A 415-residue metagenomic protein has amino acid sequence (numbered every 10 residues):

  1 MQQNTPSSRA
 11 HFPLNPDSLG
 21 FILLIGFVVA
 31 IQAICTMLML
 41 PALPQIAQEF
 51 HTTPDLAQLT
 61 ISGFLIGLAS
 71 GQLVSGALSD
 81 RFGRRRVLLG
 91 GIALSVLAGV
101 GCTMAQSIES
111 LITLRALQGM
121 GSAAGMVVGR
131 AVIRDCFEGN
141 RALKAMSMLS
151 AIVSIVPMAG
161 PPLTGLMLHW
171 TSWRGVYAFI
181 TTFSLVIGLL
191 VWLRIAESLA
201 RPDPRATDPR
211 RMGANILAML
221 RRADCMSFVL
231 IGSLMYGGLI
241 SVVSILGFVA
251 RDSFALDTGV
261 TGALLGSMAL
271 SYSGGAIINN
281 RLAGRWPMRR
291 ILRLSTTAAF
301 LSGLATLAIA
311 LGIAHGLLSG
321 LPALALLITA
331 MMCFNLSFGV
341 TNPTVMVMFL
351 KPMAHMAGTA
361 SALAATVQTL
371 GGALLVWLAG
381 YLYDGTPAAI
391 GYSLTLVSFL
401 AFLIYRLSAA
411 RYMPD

Functional and structural regions predicted by a protein language model:
P6-N15, A196-V229: Juxtamembrane intracellular "pre-TM" segments in multi-pass secondary transporters
G20-P54, V242-G247: Extracytoplasmic
H51, G83, M104-S110, G121 (+1 more regions): Helix-breaking motifs and short loop linkers at transmembrane-helix boundaries and internal kinks in secondary membrane
S70-E109: Conserved MFS/SLC helix-loop-helix module at the cytosolic interface between two early adjacent transmembrane helices
R86-V100, T181, I291-T306: Structural signature of the two symmetry-related core transmembrane helices
L94, A98-G101, E109-L117, A325-A330: Paired small-residue
Q106, S110, G139, S147-L193: Helix-loop-helix hairpin linking two adjacent transmembrane segments in secondary transporters
L114-I155: Cytoplasmic helix-loop-helix junction between adjacent transmembrane helices in 12-TM secondary transporters
